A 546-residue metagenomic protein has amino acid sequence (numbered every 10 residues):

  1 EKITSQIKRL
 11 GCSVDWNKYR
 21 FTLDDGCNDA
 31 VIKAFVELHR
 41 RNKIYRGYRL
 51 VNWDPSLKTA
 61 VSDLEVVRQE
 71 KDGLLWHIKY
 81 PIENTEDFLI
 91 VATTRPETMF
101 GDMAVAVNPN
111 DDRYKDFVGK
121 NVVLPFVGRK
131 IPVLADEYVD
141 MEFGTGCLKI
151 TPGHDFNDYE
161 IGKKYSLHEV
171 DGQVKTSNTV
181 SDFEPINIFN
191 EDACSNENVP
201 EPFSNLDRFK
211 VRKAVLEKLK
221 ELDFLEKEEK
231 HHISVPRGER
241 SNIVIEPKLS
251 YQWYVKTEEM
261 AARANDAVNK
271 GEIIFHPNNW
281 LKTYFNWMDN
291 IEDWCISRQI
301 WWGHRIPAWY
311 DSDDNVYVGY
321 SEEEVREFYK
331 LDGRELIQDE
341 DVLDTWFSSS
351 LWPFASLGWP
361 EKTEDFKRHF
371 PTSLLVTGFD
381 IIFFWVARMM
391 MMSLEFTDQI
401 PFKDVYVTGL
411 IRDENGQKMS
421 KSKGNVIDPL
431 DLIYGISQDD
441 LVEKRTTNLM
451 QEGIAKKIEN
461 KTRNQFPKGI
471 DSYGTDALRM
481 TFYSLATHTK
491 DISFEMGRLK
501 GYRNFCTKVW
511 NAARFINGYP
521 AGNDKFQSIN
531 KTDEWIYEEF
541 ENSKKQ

Functional and structural regions predicted by a protein language model:
E1-T98, F203-L216, D223-K256, N286-W359 (+3 more regions): Active-site neighborhoods of enzyme catalytic cores
R9, S13-D15, R20, D24-D192 (+3 more regions): NTP-handling and nucleic-acid-processing catalytic cores
D15-R20, N196-V199, R463: Short acidic, glycine/Ser/Thr-rich loop/turn "cap" segments at secondary-structure junctions
S56, E65-K79, G146-L148, P152-H154 (+6 more regions): Conserved active-site neighborhood of enzyme catalytic/cofactor-binding cores
D112, L206-D207, N530: Short, structural beta-strand-to-alpha-helix junction motif
D116, V123-P125, E239, Y310 (+1 more regions): A general beta-strand register signal
D171, D192, P202, Y251 (+2 more regions): A generic structural motif
F189, A193-K210: A short-motif feature that recognizes glycine-rich, charge-decorated loops that bind or process nucleotide phosphates
